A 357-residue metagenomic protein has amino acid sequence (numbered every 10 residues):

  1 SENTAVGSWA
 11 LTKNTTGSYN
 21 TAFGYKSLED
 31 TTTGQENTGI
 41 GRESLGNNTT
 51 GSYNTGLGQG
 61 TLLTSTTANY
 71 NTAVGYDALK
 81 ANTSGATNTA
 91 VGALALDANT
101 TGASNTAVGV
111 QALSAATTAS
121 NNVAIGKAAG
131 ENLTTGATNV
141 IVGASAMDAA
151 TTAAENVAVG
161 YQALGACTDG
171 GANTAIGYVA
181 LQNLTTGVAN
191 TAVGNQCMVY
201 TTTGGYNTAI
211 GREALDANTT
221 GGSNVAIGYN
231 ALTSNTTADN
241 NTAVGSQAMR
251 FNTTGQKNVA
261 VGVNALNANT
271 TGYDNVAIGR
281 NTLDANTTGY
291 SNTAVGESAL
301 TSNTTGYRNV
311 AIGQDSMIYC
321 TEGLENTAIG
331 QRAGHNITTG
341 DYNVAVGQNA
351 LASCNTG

Functional and structural regions predicted by a protein language model:
S1-G357: Glycine- and small/polar-enriched repetitive beta-structure motifs of secreted/surface proteins
